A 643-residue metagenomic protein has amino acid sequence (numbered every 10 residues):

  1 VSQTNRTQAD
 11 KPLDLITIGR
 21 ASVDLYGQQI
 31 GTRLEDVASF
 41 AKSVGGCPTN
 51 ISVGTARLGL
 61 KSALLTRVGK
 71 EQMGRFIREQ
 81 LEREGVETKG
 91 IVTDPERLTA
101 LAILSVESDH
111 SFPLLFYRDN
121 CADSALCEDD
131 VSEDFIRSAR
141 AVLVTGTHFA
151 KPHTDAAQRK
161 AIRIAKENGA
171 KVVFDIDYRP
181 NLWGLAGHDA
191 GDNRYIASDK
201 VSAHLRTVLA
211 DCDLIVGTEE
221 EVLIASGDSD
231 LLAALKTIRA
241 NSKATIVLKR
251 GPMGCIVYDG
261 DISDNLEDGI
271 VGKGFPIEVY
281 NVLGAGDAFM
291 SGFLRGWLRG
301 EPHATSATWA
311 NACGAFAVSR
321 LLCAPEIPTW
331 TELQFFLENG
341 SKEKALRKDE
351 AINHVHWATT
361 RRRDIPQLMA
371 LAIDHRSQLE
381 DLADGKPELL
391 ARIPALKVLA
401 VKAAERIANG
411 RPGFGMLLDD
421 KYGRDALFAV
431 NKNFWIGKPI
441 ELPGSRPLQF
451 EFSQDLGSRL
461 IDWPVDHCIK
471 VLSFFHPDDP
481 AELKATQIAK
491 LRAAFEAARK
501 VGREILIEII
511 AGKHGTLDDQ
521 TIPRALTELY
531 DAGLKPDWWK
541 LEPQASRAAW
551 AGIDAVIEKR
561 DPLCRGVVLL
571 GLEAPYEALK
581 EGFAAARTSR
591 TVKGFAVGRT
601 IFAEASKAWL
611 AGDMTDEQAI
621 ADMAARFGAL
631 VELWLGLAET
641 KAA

Functional and structural regions predicted by a protein language model:
S2-E87, L126, E278, L371: Glycine-rich phosphate/adenosyl-contacting loop at the front of the ribokinase-like
S2-I16, R163-E167, G227-D349: Conserved phosphate-binding/catalytic region of the ribokinase-like
K61-G146, Q334-K342: Conserved N-terminal subdomain of the carbohydrate kinase-like
P180-D268: Conserved phosphate/ATP/ADP-binding segment of small-molecule kinases
E343-D479, K535, E577-A586, R590-K593 (+1 more regions): Alpha/beta catalytic barrel-like cores
L371, E508, W539, G598: Conserved, mostly hydrophobic/aromatic
V398-R406, S453-C468, H476, P480-E496 (+4 more regions): Alpha/beta enzyme core
V430-E441, Q487-L506, G552-V568, D622-G636: Alpha-helix-loop-beta-strand connector modules within alpha/beta enzyme cores
